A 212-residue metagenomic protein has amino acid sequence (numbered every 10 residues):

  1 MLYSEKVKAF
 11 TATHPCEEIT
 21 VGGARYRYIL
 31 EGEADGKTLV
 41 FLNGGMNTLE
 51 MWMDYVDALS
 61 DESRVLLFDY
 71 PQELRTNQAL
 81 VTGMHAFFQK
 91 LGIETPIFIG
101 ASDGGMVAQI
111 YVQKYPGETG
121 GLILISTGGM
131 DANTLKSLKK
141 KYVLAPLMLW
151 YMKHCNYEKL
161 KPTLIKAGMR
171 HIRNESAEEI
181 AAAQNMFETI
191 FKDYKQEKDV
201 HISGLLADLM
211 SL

Functional and structural regions predicted by a protein language model:
M1-K37, E62-S63, I93-E94: Alpha/beta-hydrolase fold catalytic core
A24-L74: Conserved HGGG/HGGXW glycine-rich cap/lid loop of the alpha/beta-hydrolase fold
V56, F88, Y111-V112: A conserved amphipathic alpha-helix that caps or lines the catalytic cleft of carbohydrate- and lipid-modifying enzymes
L66-I99, D103: Active-site loop/oxyanion-hole signature of alpha/beta-hydrolase fold enzymes
I97, G120-I123: Residue in the alpha/beta-hydrolase core beta-strand immediately N-terminal to the catalytic nucleophile
G105-P116, L122: Short glycine-enriched nucleophile-adjacent loop and the immediately C-terminal alpha-helix near the catalytic center
Q113, L122-M152: Flexible "cap/lid" loop of the alpha/beta hydrolase fold
N133-L135, K153-L212: Conserved alpha/beta-hydrolase catalytic His-Asp/Glu region
